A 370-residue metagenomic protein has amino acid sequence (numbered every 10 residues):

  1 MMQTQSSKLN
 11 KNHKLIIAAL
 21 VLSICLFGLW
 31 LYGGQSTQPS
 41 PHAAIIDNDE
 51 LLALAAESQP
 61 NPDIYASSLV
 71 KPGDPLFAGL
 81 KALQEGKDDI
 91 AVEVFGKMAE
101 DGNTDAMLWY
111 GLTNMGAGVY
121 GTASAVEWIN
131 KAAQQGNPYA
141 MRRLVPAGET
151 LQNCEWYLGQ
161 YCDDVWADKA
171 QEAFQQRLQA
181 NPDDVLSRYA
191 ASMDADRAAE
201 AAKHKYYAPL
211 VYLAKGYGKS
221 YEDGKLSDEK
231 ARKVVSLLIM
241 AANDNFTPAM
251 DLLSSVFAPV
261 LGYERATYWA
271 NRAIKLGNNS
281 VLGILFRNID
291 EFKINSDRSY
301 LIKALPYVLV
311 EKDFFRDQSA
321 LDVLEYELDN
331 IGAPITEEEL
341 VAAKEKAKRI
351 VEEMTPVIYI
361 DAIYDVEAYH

Functional and structural regions predicted by a protein language model:
S7-V21: N-terminal Sec-pathway targeting helices
G28-E93, E100-D101, D105, I363 (+1 more regions): N-terminal leader/linker segments that initiate helical-solenoid repeat arrays
S68-P75, G86-K87, E100-T104, N114-A117 (+13 more regions): Short helix-capping/linker turns of helical repeat alpha-solenoids
G73-Q84, F95-G96, L112, V126 (+8 more regions): Amphipathic alpha-helical repeat scaffolds
E85-I90, G118-E127, N153-A173, D194-A199 (+3 more regions): Structural signature of tandem alpha-helical TPR/SEL1-like repeats, specifically the intra-repeat loop/turn
T113, A147-G148, A180, D194 (+7 more regions): TPR/TPR-like alpha-solenoid repeats
V126-P138, P146-E149, Q160-L178, Y268 (+3 more regions): TPR/TPR-like (Sel1-like) alpha-helical repeat modules
D313-H370: Terminal, low-structured helical/coil segments at or just beyond the last alpha-helical repeat
